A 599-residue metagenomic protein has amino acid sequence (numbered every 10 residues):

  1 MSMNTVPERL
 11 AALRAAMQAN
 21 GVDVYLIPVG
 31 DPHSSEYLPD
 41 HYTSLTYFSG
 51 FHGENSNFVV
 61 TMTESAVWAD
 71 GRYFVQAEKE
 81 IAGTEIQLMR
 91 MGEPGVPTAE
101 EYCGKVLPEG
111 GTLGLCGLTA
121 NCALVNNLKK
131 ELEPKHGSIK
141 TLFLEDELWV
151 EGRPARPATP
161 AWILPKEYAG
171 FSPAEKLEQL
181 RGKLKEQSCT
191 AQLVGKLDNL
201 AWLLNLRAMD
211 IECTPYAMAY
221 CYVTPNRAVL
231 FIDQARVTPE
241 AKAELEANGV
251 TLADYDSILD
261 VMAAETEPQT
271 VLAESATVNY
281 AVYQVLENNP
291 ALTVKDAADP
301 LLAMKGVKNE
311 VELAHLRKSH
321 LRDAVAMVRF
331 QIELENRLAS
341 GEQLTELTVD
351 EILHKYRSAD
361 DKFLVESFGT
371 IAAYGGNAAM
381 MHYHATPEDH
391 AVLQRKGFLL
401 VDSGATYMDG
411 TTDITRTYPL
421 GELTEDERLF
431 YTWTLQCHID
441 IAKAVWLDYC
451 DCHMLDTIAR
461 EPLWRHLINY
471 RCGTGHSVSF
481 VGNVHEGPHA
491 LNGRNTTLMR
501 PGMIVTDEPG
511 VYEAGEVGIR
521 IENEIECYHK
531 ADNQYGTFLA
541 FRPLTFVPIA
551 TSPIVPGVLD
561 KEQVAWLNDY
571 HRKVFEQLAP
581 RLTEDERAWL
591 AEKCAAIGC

Functional and structural regions predicted by a protein language model:
M1-C599: Active-site neighborhoods and metal-handling regions in enzymes and metal-associated proteins
